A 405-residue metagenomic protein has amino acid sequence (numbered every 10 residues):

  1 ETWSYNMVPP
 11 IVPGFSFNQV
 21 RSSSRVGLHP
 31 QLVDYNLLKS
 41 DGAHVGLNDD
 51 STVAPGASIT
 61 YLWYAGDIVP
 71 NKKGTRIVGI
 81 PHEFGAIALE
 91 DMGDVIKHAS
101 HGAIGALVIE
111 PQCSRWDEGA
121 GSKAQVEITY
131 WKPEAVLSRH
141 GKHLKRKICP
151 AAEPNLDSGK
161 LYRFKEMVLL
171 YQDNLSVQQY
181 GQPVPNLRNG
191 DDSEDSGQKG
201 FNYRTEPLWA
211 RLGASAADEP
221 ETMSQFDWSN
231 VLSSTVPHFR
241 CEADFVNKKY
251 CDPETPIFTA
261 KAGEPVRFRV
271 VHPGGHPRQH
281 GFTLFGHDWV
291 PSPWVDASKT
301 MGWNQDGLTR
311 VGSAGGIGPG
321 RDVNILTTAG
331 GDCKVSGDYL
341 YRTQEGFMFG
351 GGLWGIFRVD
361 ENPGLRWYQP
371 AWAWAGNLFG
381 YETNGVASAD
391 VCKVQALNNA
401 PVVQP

Functional and structural regions predicted by a protein language model:
E1-P405: Copper-binding active sites and cupredoxin-like electron-transfer domains, recognizing His/Cys-rich ligand loops
